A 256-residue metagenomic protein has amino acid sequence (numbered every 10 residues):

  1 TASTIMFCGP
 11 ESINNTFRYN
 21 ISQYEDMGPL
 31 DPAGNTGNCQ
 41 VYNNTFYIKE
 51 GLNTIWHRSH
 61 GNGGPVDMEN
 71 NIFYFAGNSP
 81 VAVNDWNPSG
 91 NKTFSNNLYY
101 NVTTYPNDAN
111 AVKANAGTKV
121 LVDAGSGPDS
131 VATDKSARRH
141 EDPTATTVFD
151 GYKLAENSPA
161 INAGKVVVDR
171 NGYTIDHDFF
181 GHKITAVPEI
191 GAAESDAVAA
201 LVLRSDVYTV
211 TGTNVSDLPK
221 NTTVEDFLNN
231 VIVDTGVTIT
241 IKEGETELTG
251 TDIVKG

Functional and structural regions predicted by a protein language model:
A2-G151: Predominantly extracellular beta-rich ligand-binding scaffolds that present long acidic/polar faces for carbohydrate
W86, V168-D169, G256: C-terminal "tail" modules appended to repeat-scaffold proteins
A124, D169, D178, D226 (+1 more regions): Acidic surface patches and DE-rich sequence motifs
D142-G151, A155-L201: Surface beta-loop-beta hairpin patches that serve as ligand-binding interfaces in beta-rich domains
A200-T238: Solvent-exposed, low-complexity, repeat-rich "mucin-like" stalks and linkers
I232-G256: Serine/threonine-rich, repeat-prone extracellular segments and beta-strand-based repeat modules of secreted/surface
